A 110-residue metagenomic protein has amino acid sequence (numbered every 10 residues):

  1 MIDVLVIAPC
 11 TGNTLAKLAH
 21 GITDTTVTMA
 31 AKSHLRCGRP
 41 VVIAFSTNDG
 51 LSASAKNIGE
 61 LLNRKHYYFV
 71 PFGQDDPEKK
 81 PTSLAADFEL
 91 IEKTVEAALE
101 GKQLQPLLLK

Functional and structural regions predicted by a protein language model:
M1-K56: Helix-loop-strand module that forms the ligand-binding subsite of alpha/beta enzymes
K17, M29-S33, E60, L90-A97: Alpha-helical scaffold segments in soluble metabolic enzymes
I22-T23, I58-E60, L84-A86, L108: General N-terminal targeting signals
V42-I43, L62, E89-L90: Short alpha-helix boundary/capping motifs
S46-P81: Phosphate/ribose-phosphate-bearing ligand recognition and processing surfaces, centered on ADP-ribose/NAD(+/P+) systems
Y67-K110: Glycine-rich phosphate/pyrophosphate-binding loop and the adjoining helix
